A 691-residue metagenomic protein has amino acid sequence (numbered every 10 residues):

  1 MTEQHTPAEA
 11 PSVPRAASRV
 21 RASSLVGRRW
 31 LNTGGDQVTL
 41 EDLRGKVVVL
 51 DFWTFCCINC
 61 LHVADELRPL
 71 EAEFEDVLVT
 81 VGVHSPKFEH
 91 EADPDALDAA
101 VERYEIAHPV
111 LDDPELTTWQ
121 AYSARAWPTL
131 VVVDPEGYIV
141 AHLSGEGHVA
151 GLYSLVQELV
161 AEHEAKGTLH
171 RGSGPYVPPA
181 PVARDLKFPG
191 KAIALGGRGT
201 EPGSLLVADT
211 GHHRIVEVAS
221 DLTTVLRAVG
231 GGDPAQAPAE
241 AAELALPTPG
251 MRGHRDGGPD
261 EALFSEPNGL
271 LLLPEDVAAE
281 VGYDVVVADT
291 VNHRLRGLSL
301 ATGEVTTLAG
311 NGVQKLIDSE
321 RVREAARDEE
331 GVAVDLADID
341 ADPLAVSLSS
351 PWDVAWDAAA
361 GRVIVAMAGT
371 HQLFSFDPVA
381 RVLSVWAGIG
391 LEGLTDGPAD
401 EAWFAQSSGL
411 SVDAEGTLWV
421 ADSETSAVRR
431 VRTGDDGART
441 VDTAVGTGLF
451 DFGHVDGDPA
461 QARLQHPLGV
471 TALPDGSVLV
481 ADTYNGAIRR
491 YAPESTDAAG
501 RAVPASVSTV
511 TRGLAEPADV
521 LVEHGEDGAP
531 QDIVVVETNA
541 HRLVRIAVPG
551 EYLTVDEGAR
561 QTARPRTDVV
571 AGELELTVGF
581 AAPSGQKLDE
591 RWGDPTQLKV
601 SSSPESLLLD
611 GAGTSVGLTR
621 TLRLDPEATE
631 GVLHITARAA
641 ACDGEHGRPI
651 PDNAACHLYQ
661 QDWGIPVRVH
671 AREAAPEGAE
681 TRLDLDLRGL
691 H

Functional and structural regions predicted by a protein language model:
T2-L40: N-terminal "domain-start" segment that seeds a small globular fold
F52-P69, K587-L588: Conserved redox-active cysteine motifs that mediate thiol-disulfide chemistry, especially di-cysteine Cys-X(1-2)-Cys
L61-R103, P114-T118: Structural microenvironment flanking redox-active thiols in thiol-disulfide oxidoreductases
D98-W127, V131-V133: Short, internal strand/loop/helix patches that form the active-site neighborhood or redox-interaction surface
D134-T200, Y552: Thiol-/selenol-based redox modules, centered on thioredoxin-like and closely related oxidoreductase domains
H170-G190, L222-G269, G303-W352, V382-Q406 (+2 more regions): Gly/Pro-rich loop segments of beta-rich domains
A194-P202, L272-V281, W356-A360, V412-E415 (+2 more regions): Residue-level detector of Asp-centered blade-edge/turn motifs that repeat once per structural unit in beta-propeller
T223, V548-H691: Extracellular/lumen-exposed scaffold segments
